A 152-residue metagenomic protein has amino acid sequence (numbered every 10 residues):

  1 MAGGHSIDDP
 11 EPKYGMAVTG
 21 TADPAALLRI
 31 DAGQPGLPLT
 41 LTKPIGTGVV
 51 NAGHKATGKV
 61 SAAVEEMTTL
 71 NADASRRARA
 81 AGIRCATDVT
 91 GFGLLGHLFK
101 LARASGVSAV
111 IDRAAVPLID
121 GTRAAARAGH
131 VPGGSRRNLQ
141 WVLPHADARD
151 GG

Functional and structural regions predicted by a protein language model:
M1-V60: Glycine-rich anion-binding loops of enzyme active sites
H5, D31, T42, A63 (+3 more regions): Glycine- and other small-residue-rich loops at beta-strand/loop junctions that grip anionic moieties
I7-Y14, A25, T90-G152: Glycine-/charge-enriched secondary-structure boundary and capping motifs
Y14-A17, L37-T40, P44, S75 (+3 more regions): Structural motif
G33-P35, A80-G82, V89, A104-G106: Short gly/pro-enriched beta-turn/loop segments at secondary-structure junctions
K59-V64, R84, G134, Q140: Adenine-nucleotide phosphate-binding core of ATP-dependent small-molecule kinases
V60-R79: Short peripheral tails and domain-boundary helices/loops at the edges of structured domains
A74, A78-A81, C85-F99: Oxyanion-binding "anion nests"
